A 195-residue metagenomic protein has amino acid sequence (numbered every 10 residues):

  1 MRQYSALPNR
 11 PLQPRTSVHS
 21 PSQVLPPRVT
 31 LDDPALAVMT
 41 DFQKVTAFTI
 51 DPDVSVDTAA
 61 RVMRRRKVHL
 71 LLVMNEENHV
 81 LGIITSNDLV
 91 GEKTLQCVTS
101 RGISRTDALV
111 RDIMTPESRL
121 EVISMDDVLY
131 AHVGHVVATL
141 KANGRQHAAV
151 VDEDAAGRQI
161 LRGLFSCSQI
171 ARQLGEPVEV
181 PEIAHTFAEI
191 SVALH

Functional and structural regions predicted by a protein language model:
M1-H195: Tandem CBS (Cystathionine beta-synthase) repeat/Bateman regulatory domains
